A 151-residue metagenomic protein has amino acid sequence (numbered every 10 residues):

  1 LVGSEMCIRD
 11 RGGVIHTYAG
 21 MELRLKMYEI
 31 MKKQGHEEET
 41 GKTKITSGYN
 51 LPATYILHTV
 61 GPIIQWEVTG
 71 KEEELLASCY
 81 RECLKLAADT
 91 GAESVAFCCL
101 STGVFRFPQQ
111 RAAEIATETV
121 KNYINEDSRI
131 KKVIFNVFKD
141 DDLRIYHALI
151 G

Functional and structural regions predicted by a protein language model:
L1-I8: Short, small-residue-biased leader/transition segments that mark boundaries at the very start of proteins
D10-L23: A short, gly/pro- and small-residue-rich
L25-T43, T69-K85: Glycine-rich anion/phosphate-binding loops
E37, G48-L51, N125-R129: Solvent-exposed alpha-helices and their adjacent loops that cap or buttress functional pockets in soluble metabolic
K42, T54-H58, S94-A96: Structural motif
I45-A53, A87-A92: Short glycine/proline-enriched loop/turn "hinge" motifs that connect secondary-structure elements and lie
L51-Q65: Short, basic/glycine-rich phosphate-binding loops at helix/coil junctions that contact nucleotide phosphates
I64-G151: Phosphate/ribose-phosphate-bearing ligand recognition and processing surfaces, centered on ADP-ribose/NAD(+/P+) systems
